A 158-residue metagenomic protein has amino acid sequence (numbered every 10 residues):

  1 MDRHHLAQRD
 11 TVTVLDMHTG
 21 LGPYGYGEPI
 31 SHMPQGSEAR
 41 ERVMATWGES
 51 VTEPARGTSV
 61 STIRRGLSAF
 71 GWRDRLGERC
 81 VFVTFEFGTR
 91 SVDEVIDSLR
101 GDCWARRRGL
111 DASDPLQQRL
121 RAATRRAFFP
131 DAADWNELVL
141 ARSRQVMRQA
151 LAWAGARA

Functional and structural regions predicted by a protein language model:
M1-A158: C-terminal accessory segments enriched in acidic
